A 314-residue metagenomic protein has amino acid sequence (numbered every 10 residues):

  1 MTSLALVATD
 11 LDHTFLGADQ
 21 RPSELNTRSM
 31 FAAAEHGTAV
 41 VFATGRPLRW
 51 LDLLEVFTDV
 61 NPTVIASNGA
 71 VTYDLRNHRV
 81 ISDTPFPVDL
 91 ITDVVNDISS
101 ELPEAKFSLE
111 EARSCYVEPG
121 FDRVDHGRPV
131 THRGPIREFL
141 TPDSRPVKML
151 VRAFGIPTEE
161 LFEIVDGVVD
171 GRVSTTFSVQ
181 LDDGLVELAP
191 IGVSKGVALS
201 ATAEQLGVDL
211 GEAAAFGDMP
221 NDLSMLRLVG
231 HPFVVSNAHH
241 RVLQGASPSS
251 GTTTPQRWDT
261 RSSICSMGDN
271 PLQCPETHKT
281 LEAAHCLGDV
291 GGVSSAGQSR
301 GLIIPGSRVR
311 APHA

Functional and structural regions predicted by a protein language model:
M1-L11, F15, S23, A296: Extreme N-terminal segment that seeds HTH/winged-HTH DNA-binding domains in transcriptional regulators
T2-L6, P22-S23, L188-H278: Mg2+-dependent phosphoryl-transfer enzymes with acidic/Ser/Thr/Gly-rich catalytic loops
H13, A33, N68, M149 (+3 more regions): Residue-level signal for inorganic ion chemistry
D19-V124: Active-site phosphate-binding/coordination module
H36-V41, V60-P62, V147-K148, G211-A213 (+2 more regions): Short active-site oxyanion
T58-V60, N68, R76, V168-V169 (+2 more regions): Short, structured coil segments at secondary-structure junctions
E101-F216, P220-L228, N237: Conserved acidic, metal-coordinating active-site core of Asp-based, Mg2+-dependent phosphoryl-transfer enzymes
P275-S299, G306-A314: Short, positively charged low-complexity motifs
